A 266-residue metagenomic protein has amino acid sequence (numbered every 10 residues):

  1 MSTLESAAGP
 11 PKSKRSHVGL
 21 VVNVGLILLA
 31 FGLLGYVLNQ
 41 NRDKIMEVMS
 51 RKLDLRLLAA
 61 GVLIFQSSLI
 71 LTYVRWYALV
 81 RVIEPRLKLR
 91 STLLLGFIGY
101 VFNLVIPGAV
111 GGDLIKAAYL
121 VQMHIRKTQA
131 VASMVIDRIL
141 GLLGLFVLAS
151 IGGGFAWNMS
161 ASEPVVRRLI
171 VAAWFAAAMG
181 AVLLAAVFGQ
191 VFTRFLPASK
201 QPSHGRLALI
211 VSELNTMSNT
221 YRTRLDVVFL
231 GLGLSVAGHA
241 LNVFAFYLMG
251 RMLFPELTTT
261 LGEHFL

Functional and structural regions predicted by a protein language model:
M1-F97, F155, S160-L266: Predominantly cytoplasmic-facing regulatory/coupling regions of multi-pass membrane proteins
I64, T72, W76, N103-P107 (+3 more regions): Alpha-helical transmembrane segments and their lipid-water interface positions in multi-pass membrane proteins
R81-I83, L104, G108, A117-H124: Helix-loop junctions at the membrane interface of multi-pass solute transporters
L89-L94, G108, G112-D113, M123-I139: Membrane-interface alpha-helices at helix entry/exit sites of multi-pass transporters
L95-G99, N103, A132-G144, L230 (+1 more regions): Alpha-helical transmembrane segments of multi-pass membrane proteins
I98, L114-A117: Long, hydrophobic/aromatic-enriched structural stretches that serve as scaffold segments
V135, I139, L143-N158, R168-W174: Hydrophobic alpha-helical segments and helix pairs
